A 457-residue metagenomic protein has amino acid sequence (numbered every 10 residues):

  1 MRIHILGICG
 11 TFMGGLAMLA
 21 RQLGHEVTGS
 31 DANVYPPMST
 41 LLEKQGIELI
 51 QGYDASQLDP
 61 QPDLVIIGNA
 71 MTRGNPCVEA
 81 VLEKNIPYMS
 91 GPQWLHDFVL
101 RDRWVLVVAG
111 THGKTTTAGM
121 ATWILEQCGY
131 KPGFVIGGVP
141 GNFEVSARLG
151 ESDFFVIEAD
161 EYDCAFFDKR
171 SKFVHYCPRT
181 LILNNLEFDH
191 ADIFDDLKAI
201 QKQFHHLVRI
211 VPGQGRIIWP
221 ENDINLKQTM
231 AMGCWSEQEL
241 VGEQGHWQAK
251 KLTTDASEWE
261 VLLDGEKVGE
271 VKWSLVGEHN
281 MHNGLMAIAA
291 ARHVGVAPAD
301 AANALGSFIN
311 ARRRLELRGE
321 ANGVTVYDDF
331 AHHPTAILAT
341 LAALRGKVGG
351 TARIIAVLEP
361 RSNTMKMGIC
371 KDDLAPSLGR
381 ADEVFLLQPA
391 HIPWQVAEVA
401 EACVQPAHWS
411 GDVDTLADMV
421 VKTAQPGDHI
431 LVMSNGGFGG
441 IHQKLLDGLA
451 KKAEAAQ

Functional and structural regions predicted by a protein language model:
M1-V34, M38, E43-L49, Q61 (+7 more regions): ATP-dependent carboxylate-amine ligase
L19-L23, E43, Q57-P60, N69 (+3 more regions): Phosphate-binding loop of NTP-binding sites
S30, G52, G91, V135 (+5 more regions): Generic beta-sheet signal
A32-Y35, Y53-A55, M71-R73, E221-N225 (+2 more regions): Short, polar loop motifs at secondary-structure junctions
I50-Y53, G91-H96, F134-G138, G233-T254 (+4 more regions): Beta-strand->loop->alpha-helix junctions that form or flank phosphate-binding loops in nucleotide-handling enzymes
R148-G150, W219-P220, V261-L262, A291 (+1 more regions): Short beta-strand-to-turn element immediately C-terminal to the catalytic PLP-Schiff-base lysine in fold type I
K251-K267: Acidic-glycine-rich active-site phosphate/pyrophosphate-binding loop
